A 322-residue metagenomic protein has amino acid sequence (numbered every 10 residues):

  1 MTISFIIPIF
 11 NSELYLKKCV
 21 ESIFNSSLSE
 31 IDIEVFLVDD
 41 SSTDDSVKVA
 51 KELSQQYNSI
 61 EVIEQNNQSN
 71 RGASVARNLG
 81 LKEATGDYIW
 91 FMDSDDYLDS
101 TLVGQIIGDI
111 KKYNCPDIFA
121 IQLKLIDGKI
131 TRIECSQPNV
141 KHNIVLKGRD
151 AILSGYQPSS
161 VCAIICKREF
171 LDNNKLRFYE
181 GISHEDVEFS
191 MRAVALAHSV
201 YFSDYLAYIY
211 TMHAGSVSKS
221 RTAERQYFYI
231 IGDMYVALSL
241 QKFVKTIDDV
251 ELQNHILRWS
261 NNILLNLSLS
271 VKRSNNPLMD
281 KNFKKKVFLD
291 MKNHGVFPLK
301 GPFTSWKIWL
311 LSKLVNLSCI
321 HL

Functional and structural regions predicted by a protein language model:
T2-S4, S22, E34, E188: Cell-envelope/extracellular polymer assembly enzymes that use nucleotide-activated donors
S12-S26: Short, well-formed alpha-helical segments that are part of the catalytic scaffolds of diverse glycosyltransferases
S22, D39-V49, N67-S69, L98: A conserved acidic beta->alpha catalytic loop
D32-S41, E61-N66, S94: Short beta-strand/loop segment that forms part of the nucleotide-sugar
N66-A84: Glycine-rich, basic loop-to-helix element that forms the pyrophosphate-binding segment of sugar-nucleotide handling
S74, S94-Y201, T211-Y227: Donor-binding/catalytic cores of nucleotide-activated saccharide and glycerol-phosphate transferases/polymerases
I89: Short aromatic/hydrophobic "clamp" motif used to bind/position activated sugar donors
V271-L322: Membrane-interface aromatic/basic loop that binds lipid-linked glycans or pyrophosphate carriers, typified by
